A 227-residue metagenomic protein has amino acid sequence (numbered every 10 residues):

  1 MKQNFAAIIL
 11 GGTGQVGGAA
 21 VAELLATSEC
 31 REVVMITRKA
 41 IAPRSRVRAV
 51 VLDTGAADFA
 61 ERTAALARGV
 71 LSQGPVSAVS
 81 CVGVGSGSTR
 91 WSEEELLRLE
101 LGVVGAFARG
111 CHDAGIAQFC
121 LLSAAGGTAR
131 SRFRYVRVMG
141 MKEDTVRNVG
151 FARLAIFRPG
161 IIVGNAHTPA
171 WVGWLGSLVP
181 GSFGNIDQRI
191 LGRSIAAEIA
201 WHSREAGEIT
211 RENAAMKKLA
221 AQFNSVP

Functional and structural regions predicted by a protein language model:
K2-E29: N-terminal Rossmann NAD(P)H-binding glycine-rich loop of SDR-like oxidoreductase domains
A6-I8, E32-V34, F119-C120, A155: A structural signal for isolated positions on well-ordered beta-strands in alpha/beta enzyme cores
A7, M35, R48-A106, G110-D113: NAD(P)H-binding glycine-rich loop region in Rossmannoid oxidoreductase-like domains and their noncatalytic homologs
G11, T37, S123, R158: Short beta-strand/turn micro-motifs composed of small residues that flank or help shape donor/cofactor-binding pockets
S28-R31, T128-P227: Oxidoreductase cofactor-interface core, primarily capturing Rossmann-like NAD(P)-dependent enzymes
M35-A42: Short, polar loop motifs at secondary-structure junctions
V84, R90-G140, N148, A155: Conserved Rossmann-fold NAD(P)-dependent oxidoreductase catalytic core, especially the SDR/UDP-sugar
